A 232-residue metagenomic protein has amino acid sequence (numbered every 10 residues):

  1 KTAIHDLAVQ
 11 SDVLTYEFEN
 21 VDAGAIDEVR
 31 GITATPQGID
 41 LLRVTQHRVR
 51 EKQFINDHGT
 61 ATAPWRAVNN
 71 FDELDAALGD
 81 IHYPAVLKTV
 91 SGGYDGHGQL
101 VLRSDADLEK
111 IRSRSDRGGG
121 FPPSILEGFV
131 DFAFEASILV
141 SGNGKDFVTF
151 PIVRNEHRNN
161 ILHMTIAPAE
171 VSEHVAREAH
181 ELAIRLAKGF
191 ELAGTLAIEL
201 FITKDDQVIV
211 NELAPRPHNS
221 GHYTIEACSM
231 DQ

Functional and structural regions predicted by a protein language model:
K1, A23, T45, V49 (+6 more regions): Electropositive phosphate-/nucleotide-binding environments in soluble metabolic enzymes
K1-I81, G92-G93: Conserved N-proximal alpha/beta basic substrate-recognition cap immediately N-terminal to, or forming the N-lobe
I4, A8, D75-L78, E109-D116 (+2 more regions): A generic alpha-helix structural signal
T15-E17, V86, A197, V210: Generic enzyme active-site microenvironment
I26-V29, V140, I225: Short amphipathic alpha-helical segments
F54-R154: Rossmann-like NAD(P)H-binding beta-loop-alpha module
S115-V171, R177-V210, A214-H222: Phosphate-binding core of ATP-grasp and ATP-grasp-like enzymes
H218-Q232: Gly/Ser/Thr-rich active-site loops/lids in small-molecule metabolic enzymes that frequently grip phosphoryl groups
